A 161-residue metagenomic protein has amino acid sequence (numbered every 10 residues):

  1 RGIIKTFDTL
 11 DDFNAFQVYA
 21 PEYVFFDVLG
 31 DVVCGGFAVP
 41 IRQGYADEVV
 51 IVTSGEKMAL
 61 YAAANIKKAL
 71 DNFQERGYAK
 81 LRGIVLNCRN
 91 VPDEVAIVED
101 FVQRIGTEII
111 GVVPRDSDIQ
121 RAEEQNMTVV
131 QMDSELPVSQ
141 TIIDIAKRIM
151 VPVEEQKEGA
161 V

Functional and structural regions predicted by a protein language model:
R1-A15, E123-E124: P-loop/Walker-type NTP enzyme "switch/lid" segment
I3-F7, K57-A64, V95, S139-I143: Amphipathic alpha-helical transducer elements in NTP-driven molecular machines
F7-N14, D71, A146, M150: Generic structural signal for well-ordered alpha-helical scaffold segments
D12-V18, E22-Y23, V28-V112, R121: Conserved catalytic-core segment of NTP-binding enzymes
G106, V153, K157-V161: Iron-sulfur (Fe-S) cluster-binding modules
V112-S117, V138, D144: NTP-dependent small-molecule kinase module
Q125-S139: C-terminal boundary of histidine-terminating zinc-finger modules
T141-Q156: C-terminal alpha-helix
